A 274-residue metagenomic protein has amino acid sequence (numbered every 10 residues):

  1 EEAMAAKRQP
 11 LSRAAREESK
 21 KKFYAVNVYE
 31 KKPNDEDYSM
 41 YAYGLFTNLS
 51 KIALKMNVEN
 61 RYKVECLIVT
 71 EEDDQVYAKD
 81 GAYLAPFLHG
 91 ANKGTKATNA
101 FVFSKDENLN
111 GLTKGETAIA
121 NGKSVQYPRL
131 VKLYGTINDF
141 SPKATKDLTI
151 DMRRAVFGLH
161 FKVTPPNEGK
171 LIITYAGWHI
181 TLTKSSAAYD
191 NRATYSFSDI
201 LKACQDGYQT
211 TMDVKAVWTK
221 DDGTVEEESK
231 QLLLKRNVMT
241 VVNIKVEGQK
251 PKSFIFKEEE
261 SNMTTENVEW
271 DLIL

Functional and structural regions predicted by a protein language model:
E1, Y24, F157-L159: Short structural boundary motif marking the start of a folded domain
E1-S19, K162-K170: Structural motif
R16-D80, A85-F87, G169-V238, V268-L274: Tryptophan-paired
L45-N48, E72-K146, K220-Q249: Structured interaction patches on ligand/partner-binding surfaces of diverse proteins
E65, H160-K162: Residues within well-ordered beta-strands of beta-sheet-rich folds
P142-T149, T164-N167: Compact mixed alphabeta submodule
L148-V156: Conserved "repeat-terminator" motif of extracellular CCP/Sushi domains
V242-L274: Hydrophobic, glycine-enriched assembly/anchoring segments
